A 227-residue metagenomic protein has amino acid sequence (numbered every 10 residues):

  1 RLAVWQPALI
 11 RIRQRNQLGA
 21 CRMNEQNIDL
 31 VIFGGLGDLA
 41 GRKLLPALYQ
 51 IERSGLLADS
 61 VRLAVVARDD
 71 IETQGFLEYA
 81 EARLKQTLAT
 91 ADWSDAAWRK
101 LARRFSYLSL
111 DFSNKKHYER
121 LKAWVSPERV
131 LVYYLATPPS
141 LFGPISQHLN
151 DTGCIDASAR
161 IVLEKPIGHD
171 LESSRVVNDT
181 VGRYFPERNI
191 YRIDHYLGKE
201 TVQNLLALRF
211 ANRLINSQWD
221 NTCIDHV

Functional and structural regions predicted by a protein language model:
R1, L9-R22: Short, Lys/Arg-enriched N-terminal segments with co-localized hydrophobic residues within the first ~10-30 amino acids
R22-V227: Secretory/organelle targeting and membrane-embedding segments
